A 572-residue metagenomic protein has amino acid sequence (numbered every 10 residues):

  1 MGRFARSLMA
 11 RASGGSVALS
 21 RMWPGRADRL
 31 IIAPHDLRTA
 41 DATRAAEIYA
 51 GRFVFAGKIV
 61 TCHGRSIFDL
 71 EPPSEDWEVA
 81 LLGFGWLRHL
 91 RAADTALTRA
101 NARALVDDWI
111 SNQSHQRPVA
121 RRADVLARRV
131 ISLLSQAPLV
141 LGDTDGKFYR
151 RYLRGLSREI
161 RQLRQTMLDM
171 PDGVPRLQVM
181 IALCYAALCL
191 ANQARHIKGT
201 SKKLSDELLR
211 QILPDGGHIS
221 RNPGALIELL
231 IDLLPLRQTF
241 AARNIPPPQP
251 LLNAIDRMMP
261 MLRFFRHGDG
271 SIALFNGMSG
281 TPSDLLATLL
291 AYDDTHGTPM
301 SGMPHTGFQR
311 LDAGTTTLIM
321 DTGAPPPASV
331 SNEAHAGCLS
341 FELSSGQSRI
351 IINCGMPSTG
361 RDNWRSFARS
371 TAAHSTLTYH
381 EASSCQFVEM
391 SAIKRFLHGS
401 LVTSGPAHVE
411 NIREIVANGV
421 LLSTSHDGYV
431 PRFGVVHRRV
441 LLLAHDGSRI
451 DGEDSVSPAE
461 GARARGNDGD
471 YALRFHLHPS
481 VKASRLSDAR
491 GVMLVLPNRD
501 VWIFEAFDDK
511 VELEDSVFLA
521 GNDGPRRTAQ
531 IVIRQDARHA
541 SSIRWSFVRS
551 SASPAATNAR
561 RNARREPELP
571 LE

Functional and structural regions predicted by a protein language model:
M1-H63: Extreme N-terminal leader/anchor segments
A45-A46, G302-P304, A334-A336, S370 (+2 more regions): Short solvent-exposed loop/turn micro-motifs enriched in small/polar/acidic residues
F53, Q309-A313, F341-L343, L486 (+1 more regions): Short acidic-hydrophobic surface loop/beta-edge motif
E75-I255: Aromatic-lined, polymer-binding surfaces characteristic of secreted/periplasmic polysaccharide-degrading enzymes
L82, V179, G307, L339 (+2 more regions): Residues that flank catalytic or metal-binding motifs in active/ligand-binding sites
A127, D362-E572: CBM-like, beta-strand-rich accessory domains located in the C-terminal region of large, secreted polysaccharide-active
L213-M356: Carbohydrate-active enzyme catalytic cores, enriched for enzymes that act on polyanionic acidic polysaccharides
I319-D321, A328-S331, I351-N353, G360-D362 (+3 more regions): Short helix/loop capping segments that flank catalytic or ligand/cofactor-binding pockets
